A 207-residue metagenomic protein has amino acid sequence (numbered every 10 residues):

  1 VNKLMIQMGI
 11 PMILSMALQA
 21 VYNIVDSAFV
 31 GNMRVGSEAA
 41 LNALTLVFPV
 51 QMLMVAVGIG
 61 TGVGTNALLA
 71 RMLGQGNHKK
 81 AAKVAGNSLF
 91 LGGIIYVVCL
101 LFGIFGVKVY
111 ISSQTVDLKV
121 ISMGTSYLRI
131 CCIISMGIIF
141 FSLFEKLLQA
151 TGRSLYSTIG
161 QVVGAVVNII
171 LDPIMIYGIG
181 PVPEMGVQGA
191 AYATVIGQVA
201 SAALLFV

Functional and structural regions predicted by a protein language model:
V1-G9, L69-M136, V182-V207: Short alpha-helical transmembrane segments in multi-pass integral membrane proteins
N2-V21, V25, V50-V57, I133 (+1 more regions): Residue-level signal for short hydrophobic patches within transmembrane helices of multi-pass membrane transporters
M12, M16, A28, A67 (+7 more regions): Transmembrane alpha-helix boundary and packing residues in multipass membrane permease domains and related
V21-I24, N32-M33, E38, M72-Q75 (+2 more regions): Helix-loop interface residues and adjacent transmembrane-helix termini in multi-pass membrane transporters, primarily
V30, I174-G189: Interfacial helix-loop-helix junctions of multi-pass membrane proteins
V30-M52, K119-M123, V187-G189: Interfacial/gating helices of multi-pass transporter permease domains
L41-L101, I138-S157: Small-residue-rich hydrophobic transmembrane alpha-helices
K79, G92, L147-I174, Q188-V195: Alpha-helical transmembrane segments of multi-pass membrane transporters/permeases
